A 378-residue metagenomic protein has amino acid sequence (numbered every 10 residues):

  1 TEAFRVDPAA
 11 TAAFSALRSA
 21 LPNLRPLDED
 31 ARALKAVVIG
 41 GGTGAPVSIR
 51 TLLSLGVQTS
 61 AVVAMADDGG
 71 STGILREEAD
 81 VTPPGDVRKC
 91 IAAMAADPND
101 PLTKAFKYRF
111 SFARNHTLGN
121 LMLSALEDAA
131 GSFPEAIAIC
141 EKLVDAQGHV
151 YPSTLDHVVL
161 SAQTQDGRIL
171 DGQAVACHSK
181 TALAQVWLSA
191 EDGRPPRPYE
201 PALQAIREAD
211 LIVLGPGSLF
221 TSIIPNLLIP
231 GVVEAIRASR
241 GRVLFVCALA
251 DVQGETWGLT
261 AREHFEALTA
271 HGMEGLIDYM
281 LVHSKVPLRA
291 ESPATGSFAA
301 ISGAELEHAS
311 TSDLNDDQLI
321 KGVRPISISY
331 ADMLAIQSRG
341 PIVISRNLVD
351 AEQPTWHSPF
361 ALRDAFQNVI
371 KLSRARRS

Functional and structural regions predicted by a protein language model:
T1-A3, D7, A66-A182, A365-Q367 (+1 more regions): Electropositive, gly/pro-rich neighborhoods at or near active sites that engage anionic ligands
A3-R18, G258-S378: C-terminal functional extensions of proteins
L17-G85: Gly/lys/ser-thr-rich phosphate-binding loops in alpha/beta enzymes that coordinate phosphoanhydride or phosphate groups
T43-I49, T221-L228: Short glycine/serine/threonine-rich phosphate/pyrophosphate-binding segments that cradle anionic phosphate groups
V57, S239-V243, G340-P341: A short helix->loop->beta-strand "cap" motif at the edges of active sites that frequently abuts
S60-A66, G241-L249, D278-P287: Short internal beta-strands
D156-F220: Active-site gating loop/helix substructures
N226-V233, L259-H264: Charged helix-capping and loop-helix junction motifs
